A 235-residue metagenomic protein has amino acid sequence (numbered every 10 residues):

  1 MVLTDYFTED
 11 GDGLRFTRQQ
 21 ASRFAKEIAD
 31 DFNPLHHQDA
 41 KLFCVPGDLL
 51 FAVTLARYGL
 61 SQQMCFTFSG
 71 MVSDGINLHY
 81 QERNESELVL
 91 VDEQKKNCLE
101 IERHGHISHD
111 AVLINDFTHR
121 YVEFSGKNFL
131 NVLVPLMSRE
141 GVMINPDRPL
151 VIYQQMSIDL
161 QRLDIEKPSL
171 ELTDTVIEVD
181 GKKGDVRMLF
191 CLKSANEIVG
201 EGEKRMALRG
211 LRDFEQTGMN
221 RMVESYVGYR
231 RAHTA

Functional and structural regions predicted by a protein language model:
M1-K26, G70-V72, E82-S169, I177-A235: HotDog/MaoC-like acyl-thioester-processing domains
V2-M64: N-terminal ordered "arm"
F66-N77: Short, glycine/charge-rich beta-strand/loop segments that flank catalytic centers and engage negatively charged groups
